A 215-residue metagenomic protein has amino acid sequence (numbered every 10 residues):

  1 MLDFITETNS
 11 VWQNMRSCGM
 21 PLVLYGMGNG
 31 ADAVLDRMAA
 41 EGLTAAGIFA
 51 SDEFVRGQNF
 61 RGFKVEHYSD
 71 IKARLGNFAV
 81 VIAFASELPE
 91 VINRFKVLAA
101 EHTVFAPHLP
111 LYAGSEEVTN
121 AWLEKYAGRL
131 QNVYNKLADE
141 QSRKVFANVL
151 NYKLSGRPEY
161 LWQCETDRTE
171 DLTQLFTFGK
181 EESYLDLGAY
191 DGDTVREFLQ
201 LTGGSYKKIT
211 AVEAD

Functional and structural regions predicted by a protein language model:
M1, Y184, D215: Short acidic-aromatic active-site loops that bind/stabilize oxyanions
M1-E181, E197-G204: Hydrophobic, well-ordered beta-alpha structural blocks that scaffold small-molecule cofactor pockets
D36, Y190-D191: N-terminal short leaders/motifs
Y68, A189, A214: Active-site donor-binding loop signature of nucleotide-sugar glycosyltransferases
E182-Y190: Conserved class I S-adenosyl-L-methionine
K208-E213: Conserved SAM-binding motif I beta-strand of class I
